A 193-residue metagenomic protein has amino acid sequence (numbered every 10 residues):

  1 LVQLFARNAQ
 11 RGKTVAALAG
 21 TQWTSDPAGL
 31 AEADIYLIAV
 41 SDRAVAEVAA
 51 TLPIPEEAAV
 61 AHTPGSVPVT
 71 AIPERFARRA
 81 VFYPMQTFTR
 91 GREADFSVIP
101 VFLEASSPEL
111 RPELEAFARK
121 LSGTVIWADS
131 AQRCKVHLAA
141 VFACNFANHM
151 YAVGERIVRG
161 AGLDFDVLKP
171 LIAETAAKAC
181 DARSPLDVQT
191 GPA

Functional and structural regions predicted by a protein language model:
L1-V2, T21, R79, V125 (+1 more regions): Hydrophobic anchor at the start of a short beta-strand that flanks the dinucleotide cofactor-binding loop
V2, I35, V158: Short, flexible active-site loop motifs that bind/organize anionic cofactors or intermediates
Q3-R7: Short internal beta-strands
A9, T14, A19-A94: Rossmann-like NAD(P)(H) cofactor-binding subdomain of soluble oxidoreductases
R11-L18, E93-D181: Internal alpha-helical scaffold of NAD(P)-dependent oxidoreductase catalytic cores
L186: Conserved nucleotidyltransferase catalytic core and NTase-mimicking acidic/glycine-rich helix/loop elements in nucleic
T190-A193: Long, charged alpha-helical interface segments
